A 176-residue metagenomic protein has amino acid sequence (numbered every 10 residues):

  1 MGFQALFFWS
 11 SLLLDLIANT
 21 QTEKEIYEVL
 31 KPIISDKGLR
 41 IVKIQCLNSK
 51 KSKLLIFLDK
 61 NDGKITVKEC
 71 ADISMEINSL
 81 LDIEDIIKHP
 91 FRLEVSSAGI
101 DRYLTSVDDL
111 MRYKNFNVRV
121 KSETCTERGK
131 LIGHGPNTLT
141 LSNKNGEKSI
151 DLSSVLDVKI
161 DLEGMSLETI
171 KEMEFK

Functional and structural regions predicted by a protein language model:
M1-R119, E123-R128, I132-K176: Short Lys/Arg-rich amphipathic alpha-helical segments
